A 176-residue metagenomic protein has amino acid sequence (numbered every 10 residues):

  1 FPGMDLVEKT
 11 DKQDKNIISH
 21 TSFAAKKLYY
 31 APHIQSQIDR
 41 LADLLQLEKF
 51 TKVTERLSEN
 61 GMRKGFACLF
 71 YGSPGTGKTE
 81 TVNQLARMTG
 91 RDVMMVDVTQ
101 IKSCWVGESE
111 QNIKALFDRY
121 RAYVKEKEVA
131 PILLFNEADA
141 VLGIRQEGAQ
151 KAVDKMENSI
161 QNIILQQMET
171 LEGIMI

Functional and structural regions predicted by a protein language model:
F1-Y29: Interdomain "pre-motor" coupling segment immediately N-terminal to P-loop NTPase/helicase cores
P32-I176: Walker A/P-loop NTP-binding motif of AAA+ ATPase domains
